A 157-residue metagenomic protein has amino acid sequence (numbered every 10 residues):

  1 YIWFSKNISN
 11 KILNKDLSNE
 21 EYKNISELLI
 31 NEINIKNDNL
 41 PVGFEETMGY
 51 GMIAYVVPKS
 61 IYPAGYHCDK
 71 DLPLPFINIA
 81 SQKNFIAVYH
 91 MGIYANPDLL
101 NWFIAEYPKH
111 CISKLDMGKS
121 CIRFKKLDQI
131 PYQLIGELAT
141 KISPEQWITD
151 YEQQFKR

Functional and structural regions predicted by a protein language model:
Y1-R157: Charge-dense, helix-prone N-terminal extensions
